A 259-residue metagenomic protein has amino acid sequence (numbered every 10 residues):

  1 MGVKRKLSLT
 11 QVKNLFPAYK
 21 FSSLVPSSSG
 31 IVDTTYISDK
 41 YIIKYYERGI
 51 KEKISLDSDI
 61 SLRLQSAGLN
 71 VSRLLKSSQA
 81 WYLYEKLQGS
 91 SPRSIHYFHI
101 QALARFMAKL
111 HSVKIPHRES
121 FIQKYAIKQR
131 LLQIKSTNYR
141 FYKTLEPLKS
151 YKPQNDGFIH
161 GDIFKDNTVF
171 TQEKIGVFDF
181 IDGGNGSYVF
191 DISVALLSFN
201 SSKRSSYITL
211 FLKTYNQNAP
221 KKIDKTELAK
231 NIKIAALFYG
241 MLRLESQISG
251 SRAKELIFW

Functional and structural regions predicted by a protein language model:
M1-S22: Juxta-kinase regulatory segment immediately upstream of eukaryotic protein kinase catalytic domains
F16-Y36: ATP-binding glycine-rich phosphate-binding loop
I31-D39, I43, P147-F190: Active-site acidic catalytic loop and adjacent metal/ATP-binding pocket of ATP-dependent phosphoryl transfer enzymes
K44-L83, R93-K109: A conserved alpha-helical element in kinase catalytic cores
Q65, H111-I115, N216-A219: Protein kinase-like catalytic domain
L87: Residues forming the ATP-binding cleft of Hanks-type serine/threonine protein kinase domains
S94-R140, Q154-D156, N185: A cross-family kinase active-site recognition segment
V189-P220, I234-S251: Active-site activation/catalytic loop segments of kinase-like enzymes and analogous catalytic loops in related
